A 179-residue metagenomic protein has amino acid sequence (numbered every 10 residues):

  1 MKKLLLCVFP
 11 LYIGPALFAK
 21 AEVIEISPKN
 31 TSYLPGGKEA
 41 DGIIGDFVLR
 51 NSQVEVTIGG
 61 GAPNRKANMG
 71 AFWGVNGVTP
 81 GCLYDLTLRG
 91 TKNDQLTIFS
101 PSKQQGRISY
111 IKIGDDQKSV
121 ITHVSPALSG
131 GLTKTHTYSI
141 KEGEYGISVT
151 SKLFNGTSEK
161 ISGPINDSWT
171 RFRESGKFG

Functional and structural regions predicted by a protein language model:
L4-Y12: Sec-dependent N-terminal signal peptides
C7-V8, L17-A19: Cleavable N-terminal signal peptides
K20-G90, E142-E144, G163-S168: Beta-strand-rich N-terminal accessory domains
G37-G42, F47-L49, K103-D115, Y138-I140: Short, exposed beta-strand/loop patches in secreted or surface proteins that constitute
T57-G61, N93-S102, T135-T137, P164-I165: Short amphipathic beta-strand/extended segments with alternating polar/hydrophobic composition
N64, N68-P80, K112-F178: Acidic, contiguous internal or C-terminal segments within carbohydrate-active enzymes that form a structured patch used
Y84-R89, D94-S102, Y110-I111: Active-site acidic/histidine clusters and adjacent loop/turn architecture that either coordinate catalytic ions
